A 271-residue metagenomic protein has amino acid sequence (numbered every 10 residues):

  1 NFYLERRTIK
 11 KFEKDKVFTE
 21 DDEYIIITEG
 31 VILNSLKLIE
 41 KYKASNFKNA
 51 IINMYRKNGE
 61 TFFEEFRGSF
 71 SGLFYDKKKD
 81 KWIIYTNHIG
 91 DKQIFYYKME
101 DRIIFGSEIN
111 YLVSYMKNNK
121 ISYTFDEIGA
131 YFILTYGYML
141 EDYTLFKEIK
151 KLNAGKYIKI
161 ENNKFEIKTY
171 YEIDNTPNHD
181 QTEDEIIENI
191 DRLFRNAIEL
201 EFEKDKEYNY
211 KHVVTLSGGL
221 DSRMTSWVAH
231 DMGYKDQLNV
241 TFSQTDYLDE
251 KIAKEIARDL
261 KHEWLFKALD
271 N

Functional and structural regions predicted by a protein language model:
N1-L216, L220-L269: Cysteine-centered catalytic environments shared across enzyme families
